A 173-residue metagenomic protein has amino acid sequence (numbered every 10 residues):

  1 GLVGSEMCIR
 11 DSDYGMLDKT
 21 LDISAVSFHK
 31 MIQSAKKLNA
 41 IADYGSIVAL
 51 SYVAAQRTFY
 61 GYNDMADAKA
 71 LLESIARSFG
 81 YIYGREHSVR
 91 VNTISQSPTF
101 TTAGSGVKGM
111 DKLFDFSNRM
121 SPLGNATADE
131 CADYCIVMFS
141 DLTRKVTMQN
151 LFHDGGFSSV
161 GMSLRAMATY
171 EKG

Functional and structural regions predicted by a protein language model:
G1-I9: Single conserved hydrophobic/aromatic residue that forms the stacking wall/gate of nucleotide- or nucleobase-binding
S5, S24, D43-Y52, R90-S95 (+2 more regions): Structural signature of the Rossmann-like NAD(P)-dependent dehydrogenase/reductase core
S12-T20, A40-R85, Q96-F100, G124: Catalytic loop of short-chain dehydrogenase/reductase
K19-S27: Glycine-rich NAD(P)-binding loop of the Rossmann-fold in SDR/ketoreductase-type enzymes
V26, V89, T93, D111-V146 (+1 more regions): C-terminal helical subdomain
S27-A35, N39, I75-A76, Y134 (+1 more regions): Hydrophobic positions on the long internal alpha-helix of Rossmann-like NAD(P)-dependent oxidoreductase domains
E86, T93-M120, E130, G161-G173: A glycine/serine/threonine-rich, flexible loop-to-helix segment that serves as the NAD(P) cofactor-binding "lid"
T143-V146, N150-G173: C-terminal tail/cap regions
